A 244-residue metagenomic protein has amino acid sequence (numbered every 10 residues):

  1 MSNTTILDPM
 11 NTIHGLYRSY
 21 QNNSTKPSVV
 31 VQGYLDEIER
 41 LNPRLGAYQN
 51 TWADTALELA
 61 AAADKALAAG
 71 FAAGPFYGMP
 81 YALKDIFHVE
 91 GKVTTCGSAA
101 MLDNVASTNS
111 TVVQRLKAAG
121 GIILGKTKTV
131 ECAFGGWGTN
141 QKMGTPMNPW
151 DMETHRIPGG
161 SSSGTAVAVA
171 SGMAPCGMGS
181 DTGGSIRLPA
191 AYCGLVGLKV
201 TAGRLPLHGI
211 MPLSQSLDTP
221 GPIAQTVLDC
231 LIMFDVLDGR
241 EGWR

Functional and structural regions predicted by a protein language model:
M1-E58: An N-terminal boundary/leader segment
A63-P80, D229: Immediate post-signal peptide segment of exported/extracytoplasmic ligand-binding proteins
P75-V112: Enzymes and membrane/adaptor proteins characterized by extended Gly/Ser/Thr/Asp/Glu-rich, aromatic-dotted
A99-S107, G144-S161: Short pre-catalytic strand/loop immediately N-terminal to key active-site residues, enriched for Gly-Thr
L116: Nucleotide-cofactor and metal-assisted catalytic machinery
A166-P175: Alpha-helix C-terminal capping segments
K199-R244: A short helix-breaking turn/cap at a secondary-structure junction
